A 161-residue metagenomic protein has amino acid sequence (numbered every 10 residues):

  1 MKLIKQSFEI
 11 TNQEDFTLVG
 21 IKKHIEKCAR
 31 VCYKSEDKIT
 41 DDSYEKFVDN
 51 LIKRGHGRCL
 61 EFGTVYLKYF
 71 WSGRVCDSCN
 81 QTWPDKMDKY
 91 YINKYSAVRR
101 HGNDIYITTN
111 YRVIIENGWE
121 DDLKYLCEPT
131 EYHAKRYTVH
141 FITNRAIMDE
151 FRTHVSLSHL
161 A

Functional and structural regions predicted by a protein language model:
M1-A161: Family-specific signature for flavin-dependent thymidylate synthase
